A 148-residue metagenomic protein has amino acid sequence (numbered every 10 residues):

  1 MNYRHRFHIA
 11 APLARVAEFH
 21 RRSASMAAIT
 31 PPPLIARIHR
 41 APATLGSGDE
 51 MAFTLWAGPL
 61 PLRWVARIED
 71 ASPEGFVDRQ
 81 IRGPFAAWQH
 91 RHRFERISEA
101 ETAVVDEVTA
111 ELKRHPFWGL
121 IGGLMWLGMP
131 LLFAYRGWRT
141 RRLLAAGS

Functional and structural regions predicted by a protein language model:
M1-G46: Hydrophobic ligand-binding cavity/cleft-lining segments
N2-R4, P61-V65, A87-R91: Short, surface-exposed coil-to-beta transition loops
I9-A11, A57-P59, D70, A110-R114: Beta-strand elements of well-folded, non-transmembrane domains
L13-A14, E69-E74, R93-A103: A short, structured loop/turn motif at beta-sheet edges
R37-R82, R141, G147-S148: Glycine-rich portal/gate segments that line the openings of hydrophobic small-molecule binding cavities
Q80-L131: Beta-strand/loop substructures that line and gate deep hydrophobic ligand-binding cavities in soluble
